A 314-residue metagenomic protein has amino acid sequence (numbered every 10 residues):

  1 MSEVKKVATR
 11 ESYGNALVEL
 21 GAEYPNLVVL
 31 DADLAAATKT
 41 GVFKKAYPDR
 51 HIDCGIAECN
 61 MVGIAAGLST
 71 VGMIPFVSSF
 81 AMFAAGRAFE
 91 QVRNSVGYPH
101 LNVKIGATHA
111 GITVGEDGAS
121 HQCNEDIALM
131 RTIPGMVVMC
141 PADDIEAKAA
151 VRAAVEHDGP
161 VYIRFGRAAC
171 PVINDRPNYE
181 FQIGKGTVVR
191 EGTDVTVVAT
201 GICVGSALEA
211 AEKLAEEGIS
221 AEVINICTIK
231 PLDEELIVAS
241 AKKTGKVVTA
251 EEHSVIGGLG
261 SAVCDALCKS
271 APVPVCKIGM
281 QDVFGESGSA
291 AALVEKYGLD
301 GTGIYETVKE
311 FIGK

Functional and structural regions predicted by a protein language model:
M1-R164, A169: Thiamine diphosphate
E11, E23-N26, L34-G41, K45 (+2 more regions): Thiamine diphosphate
